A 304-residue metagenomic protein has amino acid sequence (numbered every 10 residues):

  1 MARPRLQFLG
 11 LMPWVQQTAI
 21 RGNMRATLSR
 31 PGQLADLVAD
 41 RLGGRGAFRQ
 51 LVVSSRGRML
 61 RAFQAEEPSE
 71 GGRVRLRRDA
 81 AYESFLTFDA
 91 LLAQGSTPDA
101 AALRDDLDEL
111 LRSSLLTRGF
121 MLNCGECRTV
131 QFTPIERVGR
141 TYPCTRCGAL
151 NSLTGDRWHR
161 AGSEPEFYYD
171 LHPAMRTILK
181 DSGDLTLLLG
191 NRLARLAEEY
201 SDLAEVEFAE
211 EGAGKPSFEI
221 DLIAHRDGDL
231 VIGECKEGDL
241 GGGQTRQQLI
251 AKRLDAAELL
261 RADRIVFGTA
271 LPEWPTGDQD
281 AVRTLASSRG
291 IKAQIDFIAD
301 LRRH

Functional and structural regions predicted by a protein language model:
M1-H304: Intrinsically disordered, low-complexity Ser/Thr/Pro/Gly-rich regulatory segments
